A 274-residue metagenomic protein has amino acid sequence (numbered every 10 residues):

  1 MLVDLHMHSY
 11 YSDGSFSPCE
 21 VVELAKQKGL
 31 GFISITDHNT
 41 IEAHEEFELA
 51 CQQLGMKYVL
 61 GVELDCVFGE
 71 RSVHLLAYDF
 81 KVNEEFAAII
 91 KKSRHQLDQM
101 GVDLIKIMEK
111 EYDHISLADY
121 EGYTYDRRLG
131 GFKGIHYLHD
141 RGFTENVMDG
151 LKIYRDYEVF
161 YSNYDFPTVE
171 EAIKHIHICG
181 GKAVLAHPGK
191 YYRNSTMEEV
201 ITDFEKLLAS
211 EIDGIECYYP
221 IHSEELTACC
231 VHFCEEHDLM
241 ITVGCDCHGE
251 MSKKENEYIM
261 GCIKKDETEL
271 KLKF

Functional and structural regions predicted by a protein language model:
M1-S9, S15-K28, I41-N83, E171-L185 (+1 more regions): Charged catalytic cores and adjacent phosphate/nucleic-acid-binding surfaces used for phosphate/nucleic-acid chemistry
S9-Y11, I35-T36, K92-S93, G122-Y123 (+3 more regions): A generic structural signal for short
E20, G31, H38-D103, I107 (+1 more regions): Mid-domain alpha/beta scaffold segments of enzyme catalytic cores
E111-I173: Hydrophobic, aromatic-enriched interface-forming segments
